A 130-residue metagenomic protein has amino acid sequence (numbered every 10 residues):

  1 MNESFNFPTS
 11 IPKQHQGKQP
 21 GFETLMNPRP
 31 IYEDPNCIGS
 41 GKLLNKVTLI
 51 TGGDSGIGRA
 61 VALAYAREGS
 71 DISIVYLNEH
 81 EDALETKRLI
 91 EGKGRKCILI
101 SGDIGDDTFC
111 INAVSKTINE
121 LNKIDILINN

Functional and structural regions predicted by a protein language model:
M1-L44: Non-catalytic terminal and boundary segments that flank Rossmann-like NAD(P)-dependent oxidoreductase
V47, D54-G56, D71, E79: Conserved glycine-rich cofactor-binding loop
T51, S101, I124-N130: Rossmann-fold scaffold of SDR-type NAD(P)-dependent oxidoreductases
Y65: Aromatic pocket-lining residues of Rossmann-like dinucleotide-binding sites
E68-E85: Conserved glycine-rich Rossmann-like NAD(P)H-binding loop of the short-chain dehydrogenase/reductase
H80, I100-S115: The beta1-alpha1 cofactor-binding region of Rossmann-like NAD(H)/NADP(H)-dependent oxidoreductases
K93-K96, K116-N129: A glycine-rich helix->loop->beta "capping" turn within Rossmann-like NAD(P)(H)-dependent oxidoreductase domains
